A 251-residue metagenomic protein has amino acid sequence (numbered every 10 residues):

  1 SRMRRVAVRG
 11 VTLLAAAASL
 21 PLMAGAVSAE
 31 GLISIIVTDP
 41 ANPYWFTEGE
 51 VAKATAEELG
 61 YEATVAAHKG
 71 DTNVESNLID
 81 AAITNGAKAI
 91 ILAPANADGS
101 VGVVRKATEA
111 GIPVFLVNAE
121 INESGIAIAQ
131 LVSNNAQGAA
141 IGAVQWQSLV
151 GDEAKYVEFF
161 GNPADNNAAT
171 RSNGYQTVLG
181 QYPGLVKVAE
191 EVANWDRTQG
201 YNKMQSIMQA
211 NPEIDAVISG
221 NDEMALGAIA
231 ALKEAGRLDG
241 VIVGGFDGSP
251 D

Functional and structural regions predicted by a protein language model:
R2-R5, V27-D251: A residue-level marker of the well-folded mature domains of exported/periplasmic proteins
R2-S28: Gram-negative bacterial Sec-dependent N-terminal signal peptides
